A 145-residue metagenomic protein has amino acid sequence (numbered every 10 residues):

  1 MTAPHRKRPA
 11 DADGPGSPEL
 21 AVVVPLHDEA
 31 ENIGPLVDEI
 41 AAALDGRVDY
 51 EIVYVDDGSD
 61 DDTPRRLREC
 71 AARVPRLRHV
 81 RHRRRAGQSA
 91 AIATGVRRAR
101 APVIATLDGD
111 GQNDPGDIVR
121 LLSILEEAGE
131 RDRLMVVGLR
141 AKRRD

Functional and structural regions predicted by a protein language model:
M1-A42: N-proximal low-complexity "stem/linker" segments adjacent to membrane-targeting elements
S17, V74, A99-P102: Active-site acidic short loop of glycosyltransferases
E31-P35, D61-C70: Acidic helix N-cap motif at the loop->helix transition within catalytic regions of sugar-transfer enzymes
L44-D49, A71-L77, A128-E130: Short helix-capping segments at alpha-helix termini
V48-S59, V80-R81: Short beta-strand/loop segment that forms part of the nucleotide-sugar
D56-R65, G111: A conserved acidic beta->alpha catalytic loop
V80-R98, V103-T106, Q112-D145: Acceptor/aglycone-binding surface of glycosyltransferases and processive sugar-polymer synthases
